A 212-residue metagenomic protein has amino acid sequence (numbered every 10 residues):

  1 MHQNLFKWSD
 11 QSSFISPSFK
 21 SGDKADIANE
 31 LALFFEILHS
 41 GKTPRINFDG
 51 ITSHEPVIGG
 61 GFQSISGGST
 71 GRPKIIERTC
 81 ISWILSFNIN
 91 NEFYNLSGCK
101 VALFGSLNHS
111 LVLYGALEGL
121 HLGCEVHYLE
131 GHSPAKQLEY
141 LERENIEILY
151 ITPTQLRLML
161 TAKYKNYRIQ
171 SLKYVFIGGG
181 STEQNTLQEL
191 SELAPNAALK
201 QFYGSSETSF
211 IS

Functional and structural regions predicted by a protein language model:
H2-W8, A28-I37, N90-N91, S110-L122: Hydrophobic alpha-helical segments in the ANL/AMP-binding
L5-S53: N-terminal accessory interaction module
F48-I65, G98-K100: Conserved pre-ATP/AMP-binding loop-to-beta segment of ANL
G60-N88: Conserved AMP-binding A3 loop
S66-S69, V101, L149, V175 (+2 more regions): Conserved S/T- and glycine-rich ATP-binding loop of Class I adenylate-forming
R78-L85, K100-L158, K200: AMP-binding/adenylate-forming
N91-L96, N166-R168: Glycine-rich helix-loop-beta junction characteristic of Rossmann-like nucleotide cofactor-binding loops
A162-S212: Gly/Ser/Thr-rich phosphate-binding loop
